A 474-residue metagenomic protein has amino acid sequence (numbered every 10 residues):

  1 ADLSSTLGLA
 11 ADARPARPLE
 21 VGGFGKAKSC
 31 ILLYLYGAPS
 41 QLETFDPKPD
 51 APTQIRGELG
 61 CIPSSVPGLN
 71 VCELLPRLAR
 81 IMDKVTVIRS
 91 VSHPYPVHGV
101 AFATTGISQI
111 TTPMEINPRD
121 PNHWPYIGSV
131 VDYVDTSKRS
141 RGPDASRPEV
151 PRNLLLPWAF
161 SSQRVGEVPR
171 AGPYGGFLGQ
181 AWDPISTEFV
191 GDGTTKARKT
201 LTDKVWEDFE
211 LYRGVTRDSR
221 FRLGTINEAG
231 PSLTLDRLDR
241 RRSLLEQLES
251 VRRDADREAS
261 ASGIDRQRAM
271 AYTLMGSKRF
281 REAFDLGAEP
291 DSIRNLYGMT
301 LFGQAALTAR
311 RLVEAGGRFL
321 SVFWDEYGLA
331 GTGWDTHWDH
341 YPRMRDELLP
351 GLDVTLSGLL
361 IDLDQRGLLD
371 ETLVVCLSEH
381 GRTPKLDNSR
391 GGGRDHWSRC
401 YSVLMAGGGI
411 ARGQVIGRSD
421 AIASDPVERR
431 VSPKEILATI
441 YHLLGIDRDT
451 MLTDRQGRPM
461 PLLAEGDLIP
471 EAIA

Functional and structural regions predicted by a protein language model:
A1-A474: Ligand-binding pockets and gating/stacking loops
